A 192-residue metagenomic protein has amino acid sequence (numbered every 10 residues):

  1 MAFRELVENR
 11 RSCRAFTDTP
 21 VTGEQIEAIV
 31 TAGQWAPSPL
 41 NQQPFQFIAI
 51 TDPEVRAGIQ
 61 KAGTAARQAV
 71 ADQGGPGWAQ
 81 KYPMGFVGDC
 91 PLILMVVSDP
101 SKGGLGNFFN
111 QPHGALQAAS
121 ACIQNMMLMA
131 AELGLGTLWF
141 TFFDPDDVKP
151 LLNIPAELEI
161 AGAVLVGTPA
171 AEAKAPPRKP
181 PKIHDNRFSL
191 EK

Functional and structural regions predicted by a protein language model:
M1-P20, E24-A28: Short acidic N-proximal helix/loop "leader" segments that mark the beginning of a domain or an inter-domain linker
F3-C13, G162-K192: C-terminal helix-cap and adjacent tail motif
R11, E54, F143-D146: Alpha-helix/helix-capping structural signal
I29, G33, L94, P100-L151: Small-aliphatic-rich amphipathic alpha-helix that forms the alpha element of a beta-alpha
W35-L40: Glycine-rich phosphate/pyrophosphate-binding beta-alpha loops
Q42-A119: Glycine/small-residue-rich phosphate/adenosyl-binding loop
R67-A71, M84-F86, N153-P177: A glycine-rich helix N-cap at a beta->alpha junction
P91-I93, T137, E159-A161: Structural motif
